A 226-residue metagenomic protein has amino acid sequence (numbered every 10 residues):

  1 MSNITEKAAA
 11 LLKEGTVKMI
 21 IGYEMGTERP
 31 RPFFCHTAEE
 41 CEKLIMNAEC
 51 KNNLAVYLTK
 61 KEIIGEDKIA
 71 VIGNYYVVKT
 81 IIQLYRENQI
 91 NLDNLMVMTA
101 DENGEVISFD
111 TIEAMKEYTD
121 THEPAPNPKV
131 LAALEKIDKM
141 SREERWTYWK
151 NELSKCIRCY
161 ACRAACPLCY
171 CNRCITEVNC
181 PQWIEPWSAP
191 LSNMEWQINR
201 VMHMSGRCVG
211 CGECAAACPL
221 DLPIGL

Functional and structural regions predicted by a protein language model:
M1-K155, A164-P167, N172: Iron-sulfur-associated redox domains of electron-transfer enzymes in respiratory and anaerobic energy metabolism
A133-L153, C171-L226: Ferredoxin-type iron-sulfur electron-transfer modules in oxidoreductases and energy-metabolism complexes
